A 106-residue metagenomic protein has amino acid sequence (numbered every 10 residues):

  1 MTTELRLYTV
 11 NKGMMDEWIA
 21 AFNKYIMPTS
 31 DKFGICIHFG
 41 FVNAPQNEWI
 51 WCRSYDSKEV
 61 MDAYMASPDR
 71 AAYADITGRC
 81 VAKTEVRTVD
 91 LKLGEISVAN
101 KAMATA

Functional and structural regions predicted by a protein language model:
M1, L5-Y8, N43, A66 (+1 more regions): Intrinsic disorder/low-complexity detector
T2-R6, S30, W49-D56: Short, structured motif recognition centered on aromatic/hydrophobic residues
T9-A20: Short, surface-exposed ligand-recognition loops at beta-strand->loop->(often short) alpha-helix junctions that present
A20-F39, S54-K92: An amphipathic, aromatic/His-enriched active-site/gating alpha helix that lines ligand/cofactor pockets
